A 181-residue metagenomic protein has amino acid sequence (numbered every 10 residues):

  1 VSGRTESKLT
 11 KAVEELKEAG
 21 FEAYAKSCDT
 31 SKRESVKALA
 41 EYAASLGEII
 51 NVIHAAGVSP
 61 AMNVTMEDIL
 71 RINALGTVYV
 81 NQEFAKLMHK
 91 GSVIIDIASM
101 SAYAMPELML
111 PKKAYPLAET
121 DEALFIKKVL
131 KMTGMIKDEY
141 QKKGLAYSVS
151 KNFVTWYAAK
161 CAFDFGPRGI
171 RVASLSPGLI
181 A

Functional and structural regions predicted by a protein language model:
V1-K11: Conserved glycine-rich Rossmann-like NAD(P)H-binding loop of the short-chain dehydrogenase/reductase
L16-E34: Rossmann-fold cofactor-recognition segment
S31-E48: Conserved Rossmann-fold cofactor-binding substructure of NAD(P)-dependent oxidoreductases
L39, I53, V80-M88, Y157-A158: Hydrophobic positions on the long internal alpha-helix of Rossmann-like NAD(P)-dependent oxidoreductase domains
I53, I95-I97, V172-L175: Hydrophobic structural elements of the Rossmann-like NAD(P)H-binding subdomain that define the short-chain
V58-M62, V93-P167, L179-I180: Catalytic loop of short-chain dehydrogenase/reductase
I69-L70: A hydrophobic alpha-helix adjacent to the NAD(P)-binding/active-site core of NAD(P)-dependent oxidoreductases, strongly
